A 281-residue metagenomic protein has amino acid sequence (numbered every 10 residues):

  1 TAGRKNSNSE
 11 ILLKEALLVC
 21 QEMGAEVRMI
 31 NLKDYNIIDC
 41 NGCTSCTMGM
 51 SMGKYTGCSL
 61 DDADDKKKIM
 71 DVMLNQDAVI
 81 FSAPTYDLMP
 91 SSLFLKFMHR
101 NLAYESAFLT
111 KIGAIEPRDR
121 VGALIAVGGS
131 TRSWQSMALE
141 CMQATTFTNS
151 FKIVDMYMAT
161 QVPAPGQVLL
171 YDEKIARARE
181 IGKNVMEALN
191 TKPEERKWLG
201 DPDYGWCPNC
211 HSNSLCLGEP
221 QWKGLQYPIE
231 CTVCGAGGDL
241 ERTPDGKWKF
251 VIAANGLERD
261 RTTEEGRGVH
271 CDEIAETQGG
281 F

Functional and structural regions predicted by a protein language model:
T1-A83, L88-A103, A176, V185-M186 (+1 more regions): N-terminal beta1-alpha1-beta2 submodule of the flavodoxin-like/Rossmannoid cofactor-binding fold
S7, S136, G166-D172: Short, solvent-exposed loop/turn segments at secondary-structure boundaries
N31, Y157-M158: Residue-level recognition of beta-strand->loop/alpha-helix junctions
P84, V127-S133, V168-L170: Flexible, glycine/proline-enriched loop segments at strand-loop-helix junctions that form or flank small-ligand binding
S92-L93, F108-Y157: Short, glycine-/small-residue-rich phosphate/pyrophosphate-handling segment
Q161-A164: Active-site rim beta-loop-alpha module in soluble metabolic enzymes
